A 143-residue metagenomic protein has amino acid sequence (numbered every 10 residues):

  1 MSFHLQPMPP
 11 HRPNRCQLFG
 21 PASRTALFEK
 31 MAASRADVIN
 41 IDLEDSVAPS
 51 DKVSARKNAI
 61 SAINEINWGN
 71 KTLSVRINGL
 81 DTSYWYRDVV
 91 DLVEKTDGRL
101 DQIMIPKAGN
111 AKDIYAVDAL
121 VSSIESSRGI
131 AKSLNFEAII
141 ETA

Functional and structural regions predicted by a protein language model:
F3, M8-A143: Conserved alpha/beta-domain cores
